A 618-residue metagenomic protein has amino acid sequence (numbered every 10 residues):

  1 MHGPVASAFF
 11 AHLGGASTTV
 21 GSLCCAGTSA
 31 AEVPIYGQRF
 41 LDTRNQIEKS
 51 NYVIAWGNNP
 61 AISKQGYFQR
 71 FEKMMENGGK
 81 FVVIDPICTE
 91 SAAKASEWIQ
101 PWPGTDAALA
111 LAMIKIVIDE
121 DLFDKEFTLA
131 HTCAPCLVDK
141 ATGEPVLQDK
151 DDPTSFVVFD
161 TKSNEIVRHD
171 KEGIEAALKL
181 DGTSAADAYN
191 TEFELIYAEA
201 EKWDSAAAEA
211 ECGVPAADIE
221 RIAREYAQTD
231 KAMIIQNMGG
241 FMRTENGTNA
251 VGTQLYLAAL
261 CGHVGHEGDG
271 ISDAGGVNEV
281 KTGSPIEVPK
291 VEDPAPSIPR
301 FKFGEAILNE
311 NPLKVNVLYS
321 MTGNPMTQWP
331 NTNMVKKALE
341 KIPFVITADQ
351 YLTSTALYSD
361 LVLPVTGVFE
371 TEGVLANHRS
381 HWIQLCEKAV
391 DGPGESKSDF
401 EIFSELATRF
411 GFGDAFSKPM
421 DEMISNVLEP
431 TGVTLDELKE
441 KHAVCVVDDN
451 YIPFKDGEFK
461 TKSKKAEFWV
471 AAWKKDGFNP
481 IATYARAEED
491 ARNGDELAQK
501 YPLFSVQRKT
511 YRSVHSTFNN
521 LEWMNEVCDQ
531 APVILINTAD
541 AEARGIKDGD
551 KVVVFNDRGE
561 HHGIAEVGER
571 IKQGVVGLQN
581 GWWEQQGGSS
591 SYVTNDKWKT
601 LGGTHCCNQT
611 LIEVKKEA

Functional and structural regions predicted by a protein language model:
M1, A207-V214, N237-E245, V277 (+1 more regions): Conserved short loop/turn motifs at secondary-structure junctions
P4-V82, S91, A108, G173-L180 (+8 more regions): Extended redox/cofactor-interaction regions of prokaryotic respiratory oxidoreductases
R44, F369-G392, A407-F412, G568: Glycine/threonine-rich phosphate-binding loop and adjacent beta-strand/alpha-helix elements that clamp
G78, A92-T229: Long, well-ordered, tryptophan-enriched scaffold segments
C88-I99, T353-L361: Glycine-rich, charge-decorated loop segments at or immediately adjacent to ligand/cofactor-binding or catalytic sites
A130-P135, E225-Y226, G270-K281, P419-G432 (+1 more regions): A glycine-rich phosphate-binding loop feature that marks nucleotide/adenosyl-phosphate handling sites
T244, D399-K441, L521-L535, A539-A618: Long, contiguous, secondary-structure-rich segments that constitute the structural scaffold of globular domains
M334, E340-F344, D349-T353, L385-G411 (+1 more regions): Phosphate/diphosphate-binding loops
